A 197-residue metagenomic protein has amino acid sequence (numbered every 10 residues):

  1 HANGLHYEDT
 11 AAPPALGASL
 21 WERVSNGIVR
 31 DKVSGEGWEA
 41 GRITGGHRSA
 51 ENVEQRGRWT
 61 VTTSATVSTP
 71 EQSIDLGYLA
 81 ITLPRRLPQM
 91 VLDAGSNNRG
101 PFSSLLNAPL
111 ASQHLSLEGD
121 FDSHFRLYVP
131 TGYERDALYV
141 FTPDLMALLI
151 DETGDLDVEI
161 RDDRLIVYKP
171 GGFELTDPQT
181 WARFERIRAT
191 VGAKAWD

Functional and structural regions predicted by a protein language model:
H1-D197: Charged, low-complexity intrinsically disordered regions
